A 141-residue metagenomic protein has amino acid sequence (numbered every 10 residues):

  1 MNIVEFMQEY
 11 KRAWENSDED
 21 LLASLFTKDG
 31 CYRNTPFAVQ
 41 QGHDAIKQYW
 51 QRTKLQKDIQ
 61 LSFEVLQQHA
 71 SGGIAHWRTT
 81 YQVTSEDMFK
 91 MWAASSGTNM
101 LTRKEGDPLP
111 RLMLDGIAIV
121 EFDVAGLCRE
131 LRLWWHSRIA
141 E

Functional and structural regions predicted by a protein language model:
M1-S17: Short, aromatic-enriched amphipathic alpha-helices that serve as compact interaction elements
N2, K47, Q51-E141: A beta-strand edge to alpha-helix "cap/lid" segment located at domain peripheries
N16-D29, R33: Short, well-ordered alpha-helical segments enriched in acidic and aromatic residues
G30-Q41, T53-Q56: A short gly/proline-enriched turn/hairpin at secondary-structure junctions
